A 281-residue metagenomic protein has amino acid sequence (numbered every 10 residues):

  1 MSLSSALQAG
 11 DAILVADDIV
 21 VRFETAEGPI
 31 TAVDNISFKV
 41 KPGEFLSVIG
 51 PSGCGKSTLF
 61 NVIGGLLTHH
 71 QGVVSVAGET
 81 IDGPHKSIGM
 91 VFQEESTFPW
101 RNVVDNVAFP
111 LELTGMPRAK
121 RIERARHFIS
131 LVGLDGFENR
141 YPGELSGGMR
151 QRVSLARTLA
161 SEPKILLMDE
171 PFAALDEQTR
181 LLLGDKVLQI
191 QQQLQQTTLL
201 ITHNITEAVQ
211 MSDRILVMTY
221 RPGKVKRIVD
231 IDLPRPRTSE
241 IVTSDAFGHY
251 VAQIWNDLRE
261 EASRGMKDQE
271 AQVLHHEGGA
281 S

Functional and structural regions predicted by a protein language model:
L3, A9-I13, R22-N35: A short, flexible loop at the N-terminus of ABC-type nucleotide-binding domains that lies
I49-P51: The feature captures the beta-strand-to-loop junction immediately N-terminal to the Walker
G64: Helix-to-loop junction immediately C-terminal to a conserved catalytic motif
G72-P84, R124: Conserved ABC transporter NBD signature motif
R101-A108: Short coil-to-helix segment of the ABC ATPase nucleotide-binding domain corresponding to the Q-loop/switch region
E112, A119-F137, Q189: Conserved ABC ATPase "signature" region
Y141-L145, M149: Conserved ABC ATPase signature
A160-K164: A short, proline-enriched helix->beta-strand linker immediately N-terminal to the Walker B motif in ABC-type P-loop
